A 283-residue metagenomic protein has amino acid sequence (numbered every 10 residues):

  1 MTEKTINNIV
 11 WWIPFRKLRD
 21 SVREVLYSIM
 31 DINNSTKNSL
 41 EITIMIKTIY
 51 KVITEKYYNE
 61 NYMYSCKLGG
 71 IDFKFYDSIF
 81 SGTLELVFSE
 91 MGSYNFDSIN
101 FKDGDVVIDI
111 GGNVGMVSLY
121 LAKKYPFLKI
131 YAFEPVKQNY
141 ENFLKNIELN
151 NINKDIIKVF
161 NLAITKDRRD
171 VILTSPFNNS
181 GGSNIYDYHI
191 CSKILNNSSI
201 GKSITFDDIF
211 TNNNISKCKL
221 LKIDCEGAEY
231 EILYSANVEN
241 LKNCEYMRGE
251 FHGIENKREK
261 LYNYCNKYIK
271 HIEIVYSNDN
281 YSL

Functional and structural regions predicted by a protein language model:
M1-F127, Y131-V136, E141-K145, N151-N153 (+2 more regions): S-adenosyl-L-methionine
G70-I99, F160-D208, N212: Glycine-rich adenosyl-binding loop in Rossmann-like folds that engage adenosine-containing cofactors
N100, V106-S118, Y125, G182 (+1 more regions): Active-site segment flanking the S-adenosylmethionine/decSAM binding pocket in AdoMet-dependent transferases
L121, F143, I147, V171-L173 (+1 more regions): Hydrophobic packing residues within well-ordered alpha-helices of enzyme cores
K129, I156, Y246: Residues at the starts of beta-strands that form the adenosine-phosphate
N139, K166-R168, E229, E255: Feature marks short, surface-exposed loop/turn motifs that line or immediately flank catalytic pockets and channel
E148-N150, T174-N179, E239, C265: Short, hinge-like loop/turn segments at secondary-structure boundaries
N153-N161: Conserved SAM-binding strand-loop segment of SAM-dependent methyltransferases
